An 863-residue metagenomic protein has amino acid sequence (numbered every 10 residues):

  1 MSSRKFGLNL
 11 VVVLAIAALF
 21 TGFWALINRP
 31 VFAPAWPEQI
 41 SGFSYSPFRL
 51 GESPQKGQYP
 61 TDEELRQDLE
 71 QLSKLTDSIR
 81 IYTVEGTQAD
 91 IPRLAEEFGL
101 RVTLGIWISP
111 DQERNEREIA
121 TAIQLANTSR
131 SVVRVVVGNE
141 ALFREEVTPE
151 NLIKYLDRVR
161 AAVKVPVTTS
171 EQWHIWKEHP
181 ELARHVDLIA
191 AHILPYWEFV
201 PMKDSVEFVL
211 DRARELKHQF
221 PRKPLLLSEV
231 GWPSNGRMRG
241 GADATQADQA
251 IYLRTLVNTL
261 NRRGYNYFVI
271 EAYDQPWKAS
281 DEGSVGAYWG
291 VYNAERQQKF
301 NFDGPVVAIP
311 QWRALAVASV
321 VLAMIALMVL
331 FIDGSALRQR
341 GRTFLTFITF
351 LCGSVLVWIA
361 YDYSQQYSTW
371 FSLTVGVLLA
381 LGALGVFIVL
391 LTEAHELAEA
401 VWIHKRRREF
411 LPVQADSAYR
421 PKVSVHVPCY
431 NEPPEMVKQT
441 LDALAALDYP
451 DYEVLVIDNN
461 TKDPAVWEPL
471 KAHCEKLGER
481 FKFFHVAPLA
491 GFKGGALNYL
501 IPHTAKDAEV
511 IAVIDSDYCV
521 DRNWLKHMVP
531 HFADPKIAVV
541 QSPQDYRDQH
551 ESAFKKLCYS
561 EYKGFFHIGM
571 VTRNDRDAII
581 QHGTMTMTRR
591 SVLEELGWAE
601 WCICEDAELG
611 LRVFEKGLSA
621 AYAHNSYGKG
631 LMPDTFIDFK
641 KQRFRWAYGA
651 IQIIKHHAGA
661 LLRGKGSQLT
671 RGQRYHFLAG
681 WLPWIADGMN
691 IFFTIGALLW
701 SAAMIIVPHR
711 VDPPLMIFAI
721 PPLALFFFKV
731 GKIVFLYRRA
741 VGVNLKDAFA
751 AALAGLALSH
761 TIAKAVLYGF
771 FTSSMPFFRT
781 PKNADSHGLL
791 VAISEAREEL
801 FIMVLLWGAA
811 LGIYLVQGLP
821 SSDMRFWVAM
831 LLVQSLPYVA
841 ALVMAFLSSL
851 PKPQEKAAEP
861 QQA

Functional and structural regions predicted by a protein language model:
P34-P37, F48-L50, P54-G57, M238-Q246 (+2 more regions): Aromatic-rich peripheral "rim/lid" segments of glycoside hydrolase catalytic domains that contact and position glycan
L104, V133, E171-R212, V230-P233: Aromatic- and acid-rich polysaccharide-binding/catalytic face of secreted or lumenal carbohydrate-active enzymes
S335-I388, A415, P683-P776, A792-A863: Membrane-embedded multi-pass helical conduit in multi-pass membrane proteins, especially envelope-biosynthetic
K422-S424, E453, E608: Cell-envelope/extracellular polymer assembly enzymes that use nucleotide-activated donors
L441-D451: Short, acidic, metal-binding catalytic loop of nucleotide-sugar glycosyltransferases
P450, D458-L470, A487-A490: A conserved acidic beta->alpha catalytic loop
A472-E509, R522-I603, E608, R612-E615 (+2 more regions): Long helical/loop segments within the catalytic core of UDP-sugar-dependent glycosyltransferases, especially the large
I514-C519: The conserved acidic donor/metal-binding loop of glycosyltransferases
